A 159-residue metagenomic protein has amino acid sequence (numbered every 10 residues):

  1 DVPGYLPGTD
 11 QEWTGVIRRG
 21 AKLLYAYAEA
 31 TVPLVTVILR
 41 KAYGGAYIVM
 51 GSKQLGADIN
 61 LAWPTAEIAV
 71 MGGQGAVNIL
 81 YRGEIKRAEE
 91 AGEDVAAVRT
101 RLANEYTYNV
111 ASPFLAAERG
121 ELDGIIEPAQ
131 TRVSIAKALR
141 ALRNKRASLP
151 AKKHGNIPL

Functional and structural regions predicted by a protein language model:
V2-L159: Ligand-binding clefts of soluble mixed alpha/beta catalytic domains
